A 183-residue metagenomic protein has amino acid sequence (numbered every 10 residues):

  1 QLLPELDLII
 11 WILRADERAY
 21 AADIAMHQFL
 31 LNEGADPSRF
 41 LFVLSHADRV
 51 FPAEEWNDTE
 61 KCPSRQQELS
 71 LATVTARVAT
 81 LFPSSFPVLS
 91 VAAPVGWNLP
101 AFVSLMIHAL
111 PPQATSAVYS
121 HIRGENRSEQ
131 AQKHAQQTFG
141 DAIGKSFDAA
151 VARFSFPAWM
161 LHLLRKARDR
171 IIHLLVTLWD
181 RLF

Functional and structural regions predicted by a protein language model:
L2-L6, N32-P37: Conserved catalytic network of the ASCE P-loop NTPase/AAA+ motor domain
L3-M26, A47-F51: Conserved Switch II/interswitch segment of TRAFAC-class P-loop GTPases
F29-E33, R77-V78: A generic secondary-structure signal
S38, A47-A117: Canonical P-loop GTPase G-domain recognition
L41: Hydrophobic "anchor" residues on beta-strands that sit immediately upstream of conserved functional sites
P83-S85, L89-R165: C-terminal-of-GTPase-core extension/linker across diverse P-loop GTPases
L174-L182: Conserved G1/Walker A P-loop phosphate-binding module
